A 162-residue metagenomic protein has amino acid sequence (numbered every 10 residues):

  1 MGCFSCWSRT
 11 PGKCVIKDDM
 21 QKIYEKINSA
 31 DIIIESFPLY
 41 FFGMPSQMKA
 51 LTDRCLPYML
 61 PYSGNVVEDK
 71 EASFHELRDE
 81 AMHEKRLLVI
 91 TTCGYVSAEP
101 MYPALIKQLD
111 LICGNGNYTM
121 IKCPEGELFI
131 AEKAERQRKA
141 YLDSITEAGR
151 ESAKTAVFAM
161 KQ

Functional and structural regions predicted by a protein language model:
M1-G64, G114, A131, K139-Q162: N-terminal beta1-alpha1-beta2 submodule of the flavodoxin-like/Rossmannoid cofactor-binding fold
M20, Y24, D79-H83, M120: Short hydrophobic/aromatic-rich motifs at helix boundaries and adjacent loops
Q47, Y62-G116: Short, glycine-/small-residue-rich phosphate/pyrophosphate-handling segment
A98, T119, T155: Substrate-binding/catalytic groove segments of enzymes that remodel or degrade extracellular structural polymers
E99-Y102, E132-R136: Short, solvent-exposed loop/turn segments at secondary-structure boundaries
Y118-E125: Beta-strand-loop-alpha "switch" segments that mediate conformational coupling across diverse proteins
G126-I130: A short acidic, often aromatic-flanked loop/helix-cap motif at beta-alpha or helix-coil junctions that lines enzyme
